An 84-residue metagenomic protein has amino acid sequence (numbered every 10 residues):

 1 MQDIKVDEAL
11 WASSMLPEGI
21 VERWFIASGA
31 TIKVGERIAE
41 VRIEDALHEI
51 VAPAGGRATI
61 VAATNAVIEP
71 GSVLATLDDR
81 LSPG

Functional and structural regions predicted by a protein language model:
M1-A9, A63, V67, P83: Flexible, low-complexity "carrier/transfer arms" centered on conserved reactive residues that transiently bear covalent
M1-R37, E49: Acidic, low-complexity mobile loops and tails
Q2, A54-G56: A generic structural signal for short beta-strands and their flanking turns/coil linkers
V6, A52, I60-A62, L77: Hydrophobic residues in beta-strands and at strand termini
I20, G56-T59: Residues located in well-ordered beta-strands
R23, E40, I60-A62: A residue-level detector for short acidic-glycine micro-motifs
I26-A27, I32-K33, E44, P53 (+2 more regions): Surface-exposed strand-loop junctions at beta-sheet edges and helix termini that form docking/interaction patches
K33-I50, G71-P83: Short hydrophobic beta/alpha edge segments that flank linear recognition/processing sites
